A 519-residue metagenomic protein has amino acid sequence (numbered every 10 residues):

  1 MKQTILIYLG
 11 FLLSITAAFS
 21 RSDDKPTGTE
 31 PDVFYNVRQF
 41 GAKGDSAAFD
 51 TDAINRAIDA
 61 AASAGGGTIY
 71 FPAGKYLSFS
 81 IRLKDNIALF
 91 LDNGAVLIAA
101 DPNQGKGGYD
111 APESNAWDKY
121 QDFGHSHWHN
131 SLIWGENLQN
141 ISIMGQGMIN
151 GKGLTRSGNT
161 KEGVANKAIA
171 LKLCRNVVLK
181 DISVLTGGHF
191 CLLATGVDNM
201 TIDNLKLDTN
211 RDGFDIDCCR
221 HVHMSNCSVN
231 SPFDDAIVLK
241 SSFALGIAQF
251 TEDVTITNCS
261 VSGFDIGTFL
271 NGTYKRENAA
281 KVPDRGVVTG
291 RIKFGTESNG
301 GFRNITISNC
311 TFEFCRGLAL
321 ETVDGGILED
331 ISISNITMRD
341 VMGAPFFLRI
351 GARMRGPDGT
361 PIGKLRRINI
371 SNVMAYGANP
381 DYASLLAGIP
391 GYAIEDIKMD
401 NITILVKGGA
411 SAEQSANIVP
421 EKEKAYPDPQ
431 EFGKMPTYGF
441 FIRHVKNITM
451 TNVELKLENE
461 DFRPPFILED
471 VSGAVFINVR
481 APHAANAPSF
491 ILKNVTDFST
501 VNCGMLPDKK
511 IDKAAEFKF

Functional and structural regions predicted by a protein language model:
M1-D24: Bacterial Sec-dependent N-terminal signal peptides
F19-F519: Extracellular/periplasmic carbohydrate-active domains that bind, remodel, or depolymerize complex polysaccharides
